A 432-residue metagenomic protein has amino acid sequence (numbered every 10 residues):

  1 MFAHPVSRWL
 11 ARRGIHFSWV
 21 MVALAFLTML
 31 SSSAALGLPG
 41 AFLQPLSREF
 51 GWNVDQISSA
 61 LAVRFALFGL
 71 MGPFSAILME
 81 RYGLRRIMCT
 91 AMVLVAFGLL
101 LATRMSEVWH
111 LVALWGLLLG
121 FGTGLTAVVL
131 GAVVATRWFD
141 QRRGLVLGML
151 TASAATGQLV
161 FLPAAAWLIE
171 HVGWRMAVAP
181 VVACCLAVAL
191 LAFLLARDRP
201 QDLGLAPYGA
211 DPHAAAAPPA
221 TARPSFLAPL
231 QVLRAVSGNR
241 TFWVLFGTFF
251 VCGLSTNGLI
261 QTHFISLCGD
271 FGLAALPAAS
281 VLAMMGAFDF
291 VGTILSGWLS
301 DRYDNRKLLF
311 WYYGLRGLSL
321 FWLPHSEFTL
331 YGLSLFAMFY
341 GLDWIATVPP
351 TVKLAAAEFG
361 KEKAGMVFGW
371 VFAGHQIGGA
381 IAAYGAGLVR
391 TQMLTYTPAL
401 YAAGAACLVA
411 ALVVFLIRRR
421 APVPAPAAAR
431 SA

Functional and structural regions predicted by a protein language model:
F17-V54, L162, L259-I265: Extracytoplasmic
P39-L43, R234-T293, A382: Extracytoplasmic gate region of multi-pass secondary transporters
L46-S47, L78-M79, V160-V172, C268-G269 (+2 more regions): Interfacial helix-cap and linker-helix signal at transmembrane-aqueous boundaries of multi-pass secondary transporters
L70-W109, S300, R306: Conserved MFS/SLC helix-loop-helix module at the cytosolic interface between two early adjacent transmembrane helices
G98, H110-L125, F250, G332-A346: Hydrophobic core of transmembrane alpha-helices in multi-pass small-molecule transporters, especially MFS/SLC-type
W115-A152: Cytoplasmic helix-loop-helix junction between adjacent transmembrane helices in 12-TM secondary transporters
S153-L203: Helix-loop-helix hairpin linking two adjacent transmembrane segments in secondary transporters
P277, A283-D289, S300-L354: C-terminal transmembrane helical hairpin of 12-TM major facilitator-type secondary transporters
